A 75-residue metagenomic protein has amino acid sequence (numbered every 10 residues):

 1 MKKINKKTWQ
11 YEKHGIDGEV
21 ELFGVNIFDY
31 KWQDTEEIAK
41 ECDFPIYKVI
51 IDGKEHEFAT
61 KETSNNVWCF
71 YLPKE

Functional and structural regions predicted by a protein language model:
M1-E19: N-terminal trafficking/processing presequences and adjacent post-cleavage segments of proteins routed to secretion
K13-K74: Acidic, low-complexity, intrinsically disordered interaction modules
